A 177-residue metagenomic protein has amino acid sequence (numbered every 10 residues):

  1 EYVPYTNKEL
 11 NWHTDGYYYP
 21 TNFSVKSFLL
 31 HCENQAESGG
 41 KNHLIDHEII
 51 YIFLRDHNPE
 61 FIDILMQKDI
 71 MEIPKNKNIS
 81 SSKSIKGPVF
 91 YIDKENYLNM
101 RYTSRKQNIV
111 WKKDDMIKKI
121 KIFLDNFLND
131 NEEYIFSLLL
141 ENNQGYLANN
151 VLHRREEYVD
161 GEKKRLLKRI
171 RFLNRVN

Functional and structural regions predicted by a protein language model:
E1-L140, G145, V151-N177: Active-site environment of non-heme Fe oxygenases that use a 2-His-1-carboxylate facial triad
